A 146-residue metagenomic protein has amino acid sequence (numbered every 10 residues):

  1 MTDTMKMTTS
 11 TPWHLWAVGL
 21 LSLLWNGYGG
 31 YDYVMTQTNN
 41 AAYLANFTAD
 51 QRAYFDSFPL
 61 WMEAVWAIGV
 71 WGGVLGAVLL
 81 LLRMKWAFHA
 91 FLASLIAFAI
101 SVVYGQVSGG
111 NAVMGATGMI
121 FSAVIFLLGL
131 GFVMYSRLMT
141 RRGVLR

Functional and structural regions predicted by a protein language model:
T2-R146: Topology signature of small-to-medium multi-pass alpha-helical membrane proteins
